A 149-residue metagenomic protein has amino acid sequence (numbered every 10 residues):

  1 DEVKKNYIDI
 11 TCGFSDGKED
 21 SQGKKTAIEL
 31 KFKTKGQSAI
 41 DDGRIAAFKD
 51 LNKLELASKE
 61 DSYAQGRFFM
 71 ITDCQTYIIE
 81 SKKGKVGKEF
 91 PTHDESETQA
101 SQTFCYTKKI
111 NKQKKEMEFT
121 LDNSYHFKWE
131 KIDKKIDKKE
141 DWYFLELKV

Functional and structural regions predicted by a protein language model:
D1-G13: A short acidic/basic microdomain associated with nuclease active sites
I10-C12, G23-G36, L54: Conserved catalytic cores of phosphodiester-cleaving nucleases, focusing on short active-site segments
F14, F32, T72-C74: Short beta-strand segments enriched in hydrophobic/aromatic residues within well-folded beta-rich domains
K18-D20: Short loop/turn motifs that connect adjacent beta-strands in outer-membrane beta-barrel proteins
K33-K53, A57: Mg2+/Mn2+-dependent nuclease catalytic core
Q37-I45, I78-E89: Short, flexible/disordered intra-domain loops and linkers
S58-V86: Nucleic-acid nuclease catalytic cores
S81-V149: Non-catalytic C-terminal interaction segments of nucleic acid-processing enzymes
